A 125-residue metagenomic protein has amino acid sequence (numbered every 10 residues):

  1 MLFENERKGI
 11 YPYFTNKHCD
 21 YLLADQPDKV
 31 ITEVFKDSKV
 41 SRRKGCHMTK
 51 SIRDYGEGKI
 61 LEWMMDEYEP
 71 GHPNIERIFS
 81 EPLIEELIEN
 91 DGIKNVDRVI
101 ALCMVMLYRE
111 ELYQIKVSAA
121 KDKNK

Functional and structural regions predicted by a protein language model:
M1-I84: Mg2+-dependent endonuclease catalytic cores in nucleic-acid-processing enzymes, primarily RNase H-like
R7-K8, I93, M106: Short, glycine-/Ser/Thr-/acidic-enriched flexible segments
S51, G92-V96: Residue-level detector of secondary-structure boundary/capping sites
M64-E67, D91, R109-L112: Conserved NTP-handling cores and scaffolds of large molecular machines
P82-G92: Short, solvent-exposed helix-loop connector elements
E85, R98-Y108: Amphipathic alpha-helical interaction/assembly segments
N95-R98, V117: Helicase-core coupling region on the C-terminal RecA-like lobe
V105-K125: Acidic two-metal-ion nuclease catalytic site recognized across multiple nuclease folds, prominently DnaQ/RNase D-T
